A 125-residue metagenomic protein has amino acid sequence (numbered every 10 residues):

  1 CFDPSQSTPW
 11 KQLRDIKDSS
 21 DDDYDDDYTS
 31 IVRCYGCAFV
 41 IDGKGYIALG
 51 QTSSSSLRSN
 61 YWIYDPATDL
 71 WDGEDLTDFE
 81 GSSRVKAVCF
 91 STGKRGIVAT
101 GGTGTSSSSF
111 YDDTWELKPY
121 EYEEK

Functional and structural regions predicted by a protein language model:
C1-K125: Kelch-like beta-propeller repeat domains
